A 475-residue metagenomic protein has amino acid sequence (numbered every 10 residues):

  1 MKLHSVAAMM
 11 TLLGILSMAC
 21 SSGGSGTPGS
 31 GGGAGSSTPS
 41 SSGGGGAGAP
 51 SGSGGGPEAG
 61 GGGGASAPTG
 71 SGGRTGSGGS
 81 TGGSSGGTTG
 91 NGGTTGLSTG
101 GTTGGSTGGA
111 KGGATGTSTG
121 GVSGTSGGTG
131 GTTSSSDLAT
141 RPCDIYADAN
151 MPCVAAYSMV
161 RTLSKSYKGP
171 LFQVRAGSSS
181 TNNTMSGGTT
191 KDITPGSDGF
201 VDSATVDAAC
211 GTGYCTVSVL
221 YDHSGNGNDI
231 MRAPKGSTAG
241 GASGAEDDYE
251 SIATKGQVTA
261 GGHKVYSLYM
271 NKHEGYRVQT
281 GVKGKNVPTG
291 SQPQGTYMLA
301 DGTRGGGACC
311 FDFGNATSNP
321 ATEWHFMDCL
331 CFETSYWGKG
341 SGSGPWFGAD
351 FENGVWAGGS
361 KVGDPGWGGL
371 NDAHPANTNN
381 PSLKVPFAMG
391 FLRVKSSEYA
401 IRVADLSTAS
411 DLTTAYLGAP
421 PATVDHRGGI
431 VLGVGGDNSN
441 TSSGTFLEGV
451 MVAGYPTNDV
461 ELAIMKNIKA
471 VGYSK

Functional and structural regions predicted by a protein language model:
M1-M18: Sec-dependent bacterial lipoprotein signal peptides
I15-D137: Ser/Thr-rich, Pro/Gly/Ala-heavy low-complexity intrinsically disordered linkers and tails of secreted extracellular
G26, D425-F446, Y455: Extracellular glycan-interaction patches encoded by glycine-rich segments
D137-G244, Y297, A470-K475: GGW-centered surface loops in extracellular recognition modules
N150, D222, T296-G302, G390 (+1 more regions): Short hydrophobic/aromatic patches on beta-strands that form ligand-binding or substrate-lining surfaces
G225-K384, S396-E398, S410-A419, Y455-G472: Extracellular glycan-recognition modules
V385-S397, I401-A404: Long, repeat-rich segments with strong aromatic
F391, R402, L412-R427: Predominantly extracellular beta-rich ligand-binding scaffolds that present long acidic/polar faces for carbohydrate
